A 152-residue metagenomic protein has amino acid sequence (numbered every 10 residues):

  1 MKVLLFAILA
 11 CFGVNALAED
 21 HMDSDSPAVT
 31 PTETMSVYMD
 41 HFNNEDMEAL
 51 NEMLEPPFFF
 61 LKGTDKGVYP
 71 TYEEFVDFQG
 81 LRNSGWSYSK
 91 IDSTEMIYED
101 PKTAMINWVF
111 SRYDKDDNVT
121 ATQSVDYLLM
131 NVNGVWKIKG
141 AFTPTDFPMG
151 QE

Functional and structural regions predicted by a protein language model:
V3-F12: Sec-dependent N-terminal signal peptides
L17-E48, E52: Short, low-complexity N-terminal intrinsically disordered segments enriched in polar/charged residues
Y38, L50-N51, F58, F75 (+2 more regions): Hydrophobic pocket/interface hotspot
Y38-D46, L54-F58, Q79-N83, D114: Sec/Tat-exported extracytoplasmic proteins
L54, T64-D65, W108-R112, F142-T143: A mature extracytoplasmic/lumenal domain signature
F59-Y69, S84: A short gly/proline-enriched turn/hairpin at secondary-structure junctions
V76-N118: Surface-exposed, charged secondary-structure patches
T122-E152: Short beta-strand edge/turn micro-motifs at domain boundaries
